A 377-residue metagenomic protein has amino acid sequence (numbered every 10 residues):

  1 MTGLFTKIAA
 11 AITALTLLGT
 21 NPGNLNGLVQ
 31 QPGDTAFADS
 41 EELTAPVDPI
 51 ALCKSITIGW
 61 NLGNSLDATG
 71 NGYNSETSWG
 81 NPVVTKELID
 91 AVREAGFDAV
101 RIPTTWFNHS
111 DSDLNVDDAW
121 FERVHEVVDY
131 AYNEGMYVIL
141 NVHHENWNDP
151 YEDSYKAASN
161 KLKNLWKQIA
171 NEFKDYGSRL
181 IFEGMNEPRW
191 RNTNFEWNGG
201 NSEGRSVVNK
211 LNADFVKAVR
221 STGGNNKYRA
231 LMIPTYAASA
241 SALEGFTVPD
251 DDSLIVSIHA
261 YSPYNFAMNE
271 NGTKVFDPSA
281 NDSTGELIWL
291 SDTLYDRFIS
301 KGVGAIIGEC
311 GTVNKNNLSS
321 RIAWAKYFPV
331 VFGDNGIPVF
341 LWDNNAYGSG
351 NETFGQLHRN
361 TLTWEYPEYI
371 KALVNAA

Functional and structural regions predicted by a protein language model:
T2-L15: Sec-dependent N-terminal signal peptides
I8, L18-D39: Sec-dependent signal peptide cleavage junction
Q31-A99, R297: N-terminal carbohydrate-binding accessory modules
L62-V84, D111-V116, S154, N265-L287 (+1 more regions): Acidic/histidine-rich helix-loop elements that form or flank divalent-metal/phosphate-binding sites at the catalytic
G80-V100, S110, L114-H144, N148-G184 (+1 more regions): An active-site-proximal structural segment forming one wall of the substrate-binding cleft that immediately precedes
N160-D282, E286, D292-V313, D334-I337: Active-site region of glycoside hydrolase catalytic domains
N317-A377: Aromatic-rich peripheral "rim/lid" segments of glycoside hydrolase catalytic domains that contact and position glycan
